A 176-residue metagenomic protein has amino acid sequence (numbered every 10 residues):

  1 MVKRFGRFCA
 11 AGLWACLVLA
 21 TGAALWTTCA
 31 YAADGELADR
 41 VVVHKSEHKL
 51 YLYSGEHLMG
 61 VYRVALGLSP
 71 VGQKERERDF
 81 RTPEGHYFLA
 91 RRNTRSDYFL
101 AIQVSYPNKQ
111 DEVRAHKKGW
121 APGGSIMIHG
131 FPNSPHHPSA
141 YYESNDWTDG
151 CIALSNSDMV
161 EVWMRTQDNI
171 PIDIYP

Functional and structural regions predicted by a protein language model:
M1-R7: N-terminal secretory signal peptides that target proteins for export/translocation
A11-A24: Bacterial N-terminal signal peptides
Y31-D39, S46, L66-R91, K109-R114 (+2 more regions): N-terminal post-signal-peptidase region of extra-cytosolic proteins
E36-L37, R91-P176: Exported/periplasmic cell-wall-interacting domains
R40, V61-R63, H86, S125 (+1 more regions): Well-ordered beta-strand positions in beta-sheet-rich domains
H57-S69: Short Gly/aromatic-enriched secondary-structure transition segments
